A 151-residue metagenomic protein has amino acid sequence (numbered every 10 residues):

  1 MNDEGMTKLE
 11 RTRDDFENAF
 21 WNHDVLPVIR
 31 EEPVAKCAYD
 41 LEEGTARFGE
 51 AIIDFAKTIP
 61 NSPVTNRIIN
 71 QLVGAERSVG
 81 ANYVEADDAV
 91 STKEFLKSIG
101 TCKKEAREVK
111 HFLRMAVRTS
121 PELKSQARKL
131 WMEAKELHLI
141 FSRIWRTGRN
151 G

Functional and structural regions predicted by a protein language model:
M1-G151: Amphipathic alpha-helical assembly/interaction segments
